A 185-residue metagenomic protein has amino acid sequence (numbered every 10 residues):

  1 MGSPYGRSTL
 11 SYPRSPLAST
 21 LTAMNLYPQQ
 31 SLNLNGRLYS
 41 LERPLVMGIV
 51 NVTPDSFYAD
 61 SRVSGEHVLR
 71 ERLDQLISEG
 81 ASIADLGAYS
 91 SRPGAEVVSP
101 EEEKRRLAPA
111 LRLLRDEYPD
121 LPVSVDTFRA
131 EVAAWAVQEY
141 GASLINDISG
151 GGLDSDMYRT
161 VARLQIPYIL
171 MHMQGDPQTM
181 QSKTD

Functional and structural regions predicted by a protein language model:
L21-T53: N-terminal amphipathic alpha-helix/helix-capping segment at the start of soluble metabolic enzymes
V50, L76, G80, D126 (+1 more regions): Conserved, mostly hydrophobic/aromatic
V52-S56, S91-G94, S149-D185: Conserved anion-binding
S56-Y58, I83-P109: Glycine-rich, proline-tolerant flexible connector loops at the mouths of alpha/beta enzymes
F57-Q75, E102-R106, G150-S155: Glycine-rich anion/phosphate-binding loops
V97-V125, A130, L164-Y168: Alpha-helix-loop-beta-strand connector modules within alpha/beta enzyme cores
L121-F128, S143-D154: Catalytic beta/alpha-barrel core
A134-L144, T160-I169: Glycine-enriched alpha-helix->loop->beta-strand junction motifs that scaffold or abut catalytic
